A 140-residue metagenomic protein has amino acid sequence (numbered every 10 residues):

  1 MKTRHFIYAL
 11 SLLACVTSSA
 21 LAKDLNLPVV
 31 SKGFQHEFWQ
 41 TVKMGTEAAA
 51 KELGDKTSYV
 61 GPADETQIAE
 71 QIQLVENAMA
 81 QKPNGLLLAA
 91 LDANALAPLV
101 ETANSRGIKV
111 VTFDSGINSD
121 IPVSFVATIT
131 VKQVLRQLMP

Functional and structural regions predicted by a protein language model:
M1-A9: Bacterial N-terminal signal peptides that target proteins for export
H5, L21-P140: A residue-level marker of the well-folded mature domains of exported/periplasmic proteins
Y8-T17: Bacterial N-terminal signal peptides
